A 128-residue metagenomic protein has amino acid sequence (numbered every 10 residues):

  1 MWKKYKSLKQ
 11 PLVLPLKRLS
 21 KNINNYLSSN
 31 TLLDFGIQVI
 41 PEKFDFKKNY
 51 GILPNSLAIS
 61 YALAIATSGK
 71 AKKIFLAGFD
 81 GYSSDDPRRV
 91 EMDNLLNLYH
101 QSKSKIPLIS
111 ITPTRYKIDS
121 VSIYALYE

Functional and structural regions predicted by a protein language model:
M1-E128: Metal-ion/cofactor- or nucleotide/acyl-coenzyme-handling active-site neighborhoods
